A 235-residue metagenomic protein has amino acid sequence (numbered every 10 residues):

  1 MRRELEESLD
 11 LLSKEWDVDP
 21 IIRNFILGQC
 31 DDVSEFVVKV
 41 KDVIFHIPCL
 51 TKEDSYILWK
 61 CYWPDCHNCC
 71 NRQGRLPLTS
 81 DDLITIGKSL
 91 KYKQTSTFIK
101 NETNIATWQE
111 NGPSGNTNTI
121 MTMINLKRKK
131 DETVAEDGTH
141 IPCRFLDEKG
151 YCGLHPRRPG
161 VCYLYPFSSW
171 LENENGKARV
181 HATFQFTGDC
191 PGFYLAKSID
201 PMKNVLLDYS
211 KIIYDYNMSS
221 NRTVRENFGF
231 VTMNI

Functional and structural regions predicted by a protein language model:
M1-I235: Short loop/turn segments that flank or connect secondary-structure elements
